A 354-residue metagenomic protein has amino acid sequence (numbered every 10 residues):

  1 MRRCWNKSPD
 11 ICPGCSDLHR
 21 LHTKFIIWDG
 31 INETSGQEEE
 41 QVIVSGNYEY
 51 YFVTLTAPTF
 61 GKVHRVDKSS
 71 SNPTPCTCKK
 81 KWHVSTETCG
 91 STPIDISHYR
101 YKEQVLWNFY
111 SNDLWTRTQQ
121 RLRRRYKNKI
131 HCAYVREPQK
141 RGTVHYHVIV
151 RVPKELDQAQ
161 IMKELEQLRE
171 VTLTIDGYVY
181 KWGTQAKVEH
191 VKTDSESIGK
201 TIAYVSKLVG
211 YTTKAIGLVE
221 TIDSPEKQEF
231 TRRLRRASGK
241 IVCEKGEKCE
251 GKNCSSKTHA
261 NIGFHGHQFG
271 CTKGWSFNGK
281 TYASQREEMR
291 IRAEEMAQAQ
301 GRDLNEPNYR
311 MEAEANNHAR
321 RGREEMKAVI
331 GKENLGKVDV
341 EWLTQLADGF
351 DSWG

Functional and structural regions predicted by a protein language model:
M1-G46, V66: Long, contiguous juxta-domain segments that are non-catalytic but functionally important
M1-I11, D17-R20, K187-G354: Long, low-complexity, charged/polar intrinsically disordered accessory regions
C12, V53, K129-E155, V205: Histidine-centered divalent-metal-coordination microenvironment in nucleic-acid enzymes
F25-T59, H265-E287, I291-R292: Short microdomains enriched in Cys/His and/or Lys/Arg
V63-V105: A solvent-exposed, charged loop/short amphipathic helix patch at secondary-structure junctions
L106-K129: A short, contiguous, amphipathic alpha-helix enriched in charged residues
E137, T174-E196: Conserved catalytic core of two-metal-ion nucleotidyltransferases
I149-W182: Helical (often loop-to-helix) elements that flank the catalytic cores of nucleotide-handling enzymes
